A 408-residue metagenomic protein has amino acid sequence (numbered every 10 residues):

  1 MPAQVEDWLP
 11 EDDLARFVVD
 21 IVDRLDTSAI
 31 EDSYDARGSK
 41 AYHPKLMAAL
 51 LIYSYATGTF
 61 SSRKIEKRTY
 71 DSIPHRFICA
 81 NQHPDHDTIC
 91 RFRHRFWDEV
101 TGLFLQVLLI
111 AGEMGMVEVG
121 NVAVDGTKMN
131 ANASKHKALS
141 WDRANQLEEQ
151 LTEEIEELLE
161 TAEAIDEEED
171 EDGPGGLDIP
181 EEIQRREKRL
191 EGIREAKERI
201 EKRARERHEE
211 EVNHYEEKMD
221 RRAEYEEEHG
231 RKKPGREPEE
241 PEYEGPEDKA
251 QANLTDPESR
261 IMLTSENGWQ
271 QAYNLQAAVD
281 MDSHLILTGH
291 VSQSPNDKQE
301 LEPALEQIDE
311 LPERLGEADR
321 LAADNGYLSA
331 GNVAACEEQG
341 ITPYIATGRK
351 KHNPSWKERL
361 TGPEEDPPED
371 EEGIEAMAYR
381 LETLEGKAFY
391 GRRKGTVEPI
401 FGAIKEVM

Functional and structural regions predicted by a protein language model:
M1-V5, N267: Short acidic, Pro/Gly- and aromatic-enriched capping/linker segments at domain boundaries
Q4, D12-D13, H43, P368-G373: Secondary-structure junction/capping motif
Q4-L9, L384-K387: Short, charged, low-complexity loops and linkers
P10-I52, T57: Basic, short loop/linker segments at the boundary and entry of helix-turn-helix/winged-helix-like folds
L51, G58-P74, Q82-M408: Anion-binding and metal-coordination hotspots
